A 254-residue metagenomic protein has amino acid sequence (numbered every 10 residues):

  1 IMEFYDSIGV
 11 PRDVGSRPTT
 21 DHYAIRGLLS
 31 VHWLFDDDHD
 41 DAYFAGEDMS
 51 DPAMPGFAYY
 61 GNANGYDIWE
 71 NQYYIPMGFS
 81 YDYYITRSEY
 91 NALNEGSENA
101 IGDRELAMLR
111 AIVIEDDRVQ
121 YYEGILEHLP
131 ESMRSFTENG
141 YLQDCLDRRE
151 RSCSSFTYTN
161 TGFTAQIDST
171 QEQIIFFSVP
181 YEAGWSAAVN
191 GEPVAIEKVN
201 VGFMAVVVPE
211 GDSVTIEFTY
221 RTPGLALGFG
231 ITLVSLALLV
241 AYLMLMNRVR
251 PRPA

Functional and structural regions predicted by a protein language model:
I1-D147, T170, P180, E192: Extracytoplasmic
V119-Q120, G124-A254: Active-site-proximal, structured, solvent-exposed surfaces of multi-pass membrane proteins that position macromolecular
